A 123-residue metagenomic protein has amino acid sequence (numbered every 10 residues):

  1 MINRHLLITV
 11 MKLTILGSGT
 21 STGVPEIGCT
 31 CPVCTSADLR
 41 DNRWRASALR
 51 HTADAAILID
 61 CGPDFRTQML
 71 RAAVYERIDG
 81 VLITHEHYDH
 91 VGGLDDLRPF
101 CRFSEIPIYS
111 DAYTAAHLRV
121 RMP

Functional and structural regions predicted by a protein language model:
R4-L6: Short hydrophobic targeting helices and cationic amphipathic motifs that mediate membrane/organellar targeting
T9-T14: Extreme N-terminal starter segment of soluble prokaryotic enzymes
P25-E86, G92-F100: Pre-active-site segment of Zn-dependent metallo-hydrolases
L82, P107-Y109: A short beta-strand/loop micro-motif in the catalytic core of glycosyltransferases that engages the nucleotide-sugar
R102-I106: A short helix->loop->beta-strand "cap" motif at the edges of active sites that frequently abuts
S110-P123: Metallo-beta-lactamase
